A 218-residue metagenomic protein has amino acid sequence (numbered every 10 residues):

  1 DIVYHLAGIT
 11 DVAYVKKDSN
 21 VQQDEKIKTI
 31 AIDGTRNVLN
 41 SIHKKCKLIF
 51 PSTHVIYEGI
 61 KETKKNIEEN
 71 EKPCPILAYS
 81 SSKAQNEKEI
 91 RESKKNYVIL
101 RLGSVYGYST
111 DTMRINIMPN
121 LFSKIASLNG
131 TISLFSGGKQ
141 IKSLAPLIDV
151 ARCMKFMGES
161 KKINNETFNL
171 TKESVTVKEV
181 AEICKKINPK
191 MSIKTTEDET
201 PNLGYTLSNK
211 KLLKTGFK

Functional and structural regions predicted by a protein language model:
D1-I30: NAD(P)H-binding glycine-rich loop region in Rossmannoid oxidoreductase-like domains and their noncatalytic homologs
H5, D33-A78: Conserved Rossmann-fold NAD(P)-dependent oxidoreductase catalytic core, especially the SDR/UDP-sugar
T10-V15, E58-I60, Y108: Helix N-cap/beta-alpha junction loops of NAD(P)-dependent oxidoreductase domains
I30-D33, N70, L77, M113-I117 (+3 more regions): Residue-level signal for the nucleotide or nucleotide-sugar donor/cofactor binding architecture
T35-V38, E87, M154: Conserved internal alpha-helix within the Rossmann fold of NAD(P)-dependent oxidoreductases
S82: Active-site helix of classical SDR
K88-K142, L147-A151: NAD(P)-dependent short-chain dehydrogenase/reductase
G130, F135-K218: C-terminal substrate-binding subdomain of Rossmann-fold SDR/epimerase-dehydratase oxidoreductases
